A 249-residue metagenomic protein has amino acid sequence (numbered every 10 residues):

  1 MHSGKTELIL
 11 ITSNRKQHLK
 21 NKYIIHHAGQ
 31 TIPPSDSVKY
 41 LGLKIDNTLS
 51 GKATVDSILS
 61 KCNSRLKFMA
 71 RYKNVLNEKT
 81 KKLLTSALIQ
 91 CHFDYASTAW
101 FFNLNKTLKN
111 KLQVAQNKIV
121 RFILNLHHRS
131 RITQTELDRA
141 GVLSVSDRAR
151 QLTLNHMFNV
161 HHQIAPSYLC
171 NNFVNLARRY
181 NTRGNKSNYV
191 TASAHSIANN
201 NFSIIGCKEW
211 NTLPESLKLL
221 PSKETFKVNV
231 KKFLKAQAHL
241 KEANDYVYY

Functional and structural regions predicted by a protein language model:
M1-D36: Short, conserved micro-motifs composed of acidic
H2, E7-I9, K16, K106-V174: Short, charged alpha-helical motifs in flexible N/C-terminal segments and linkers
G29-W100: Basic, alpha-helical interaction scaffolds
V38-N47, C62, I89, F93-F101 (+4 more regions): Short, conserved catalytic/metal-binding micro-motifs enriched in Asp/Glu and His
L49-I58, Y72-L83, F101-L112, A140-S146 (+2 more regions): Conserved, non-catalytic sequence blocks in retroelement Pol enzymes and Pol-derived host proteins
K67, R71-N74, I89, F101 (+9 more regions): Hydrophobic alpha-helix feature that most strongly marks membrane-spanning transmembrane helices and their immediate
I164-I205: Amphipathic alpha-helical
K227-Y249: C-terminal helix/juxtamembrane-tail motif
